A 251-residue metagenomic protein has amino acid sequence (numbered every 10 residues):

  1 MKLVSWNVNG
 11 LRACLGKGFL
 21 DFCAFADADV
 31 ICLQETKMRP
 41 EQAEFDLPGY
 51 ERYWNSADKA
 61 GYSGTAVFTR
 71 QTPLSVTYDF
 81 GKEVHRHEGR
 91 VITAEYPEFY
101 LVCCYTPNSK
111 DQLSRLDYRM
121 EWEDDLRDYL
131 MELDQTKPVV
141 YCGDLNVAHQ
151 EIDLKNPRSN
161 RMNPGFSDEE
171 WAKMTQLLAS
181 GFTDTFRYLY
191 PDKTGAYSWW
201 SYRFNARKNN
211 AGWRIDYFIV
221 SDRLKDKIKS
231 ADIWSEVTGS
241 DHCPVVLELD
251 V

Functional and structural regions predicted by a protein language model:
M1-L47, E51, A57-S63, Y78 (+1 more regions): N-terminal, active-site-proximal structural segment of metallo-dependent hydrolase catalytic domains
M1-N9, E98-K110, C142: Active-site-proximal beta-strand elements of phosphoester/diester hydrolases
N7, C23-E41, L101, L130-E151 (+4 more regions): Active-site beta-strand/loop signature of hydrolases that rely on acidic residues for catalysis
V30, E51, W122-A211, I215: Metal-dependent phosphoesterases centered on the DNase I-like endonuclease/exonuclease/phosphatase
K37, A43-S109: Structured beta-strand-rich core segments of catalytic domains in phosphoester-bond hydrolases
A60-S75, F204-D226: Conserved beta strand-loop-helix elements of the APE1-like EEP
R70, A94-P97, S221-D222, L247-V251: Active-site beta-strand termini and strand-to-loop segments that position acidic
G81-K82, P107-E123, R158-M162: Surface-exposed cleft-lining segments at the edges of enzyme active sites
